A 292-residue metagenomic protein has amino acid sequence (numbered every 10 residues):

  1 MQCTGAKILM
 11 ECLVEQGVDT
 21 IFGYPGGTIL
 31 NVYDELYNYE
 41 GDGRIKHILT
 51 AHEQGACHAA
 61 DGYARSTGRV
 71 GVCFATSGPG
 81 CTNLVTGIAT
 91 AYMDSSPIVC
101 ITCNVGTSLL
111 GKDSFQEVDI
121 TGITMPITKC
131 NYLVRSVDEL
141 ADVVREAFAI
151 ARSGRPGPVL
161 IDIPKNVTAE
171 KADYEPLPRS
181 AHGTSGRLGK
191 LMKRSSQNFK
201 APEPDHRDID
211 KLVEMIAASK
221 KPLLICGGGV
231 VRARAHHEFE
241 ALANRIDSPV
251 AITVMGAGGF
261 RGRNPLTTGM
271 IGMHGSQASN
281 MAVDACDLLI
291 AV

Functional and structural regions predicted by a protein language model:
M1-V292: N-terminal alpha/beta PP-like core and its mobile active-site loop of ThDP/TPP-dependent enzymes
